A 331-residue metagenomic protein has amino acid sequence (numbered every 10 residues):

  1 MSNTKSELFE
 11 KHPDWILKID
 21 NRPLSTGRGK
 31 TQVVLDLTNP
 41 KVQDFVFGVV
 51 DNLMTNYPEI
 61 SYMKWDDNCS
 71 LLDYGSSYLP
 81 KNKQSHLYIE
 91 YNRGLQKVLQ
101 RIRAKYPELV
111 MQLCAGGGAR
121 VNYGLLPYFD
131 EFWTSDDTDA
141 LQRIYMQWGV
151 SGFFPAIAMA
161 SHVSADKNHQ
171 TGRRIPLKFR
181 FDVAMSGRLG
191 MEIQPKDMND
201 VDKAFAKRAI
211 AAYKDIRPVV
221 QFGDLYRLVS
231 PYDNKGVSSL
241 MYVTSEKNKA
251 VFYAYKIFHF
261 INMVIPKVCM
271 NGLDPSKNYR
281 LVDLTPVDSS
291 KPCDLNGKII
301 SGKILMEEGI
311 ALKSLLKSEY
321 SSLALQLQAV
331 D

Functional and structural regions predicted by a protein language model:
M1-H12: Glycine/proline-rich, flexible active-site/cofactor-binding loop segments that harbor closely spaced acidic
S2, S70, G118, G190-M191 (+1 more regions): Short, solvent-exposed loop/turn segments at secondary-structure junctions
S2-T4, D66, L113-N122, N199-K203 (+1 more regions): A glycine-rich phosphate-binding loop feature that marks nucleotide/adenosyl-phosphate handling sites
E10-K178, R188, D197: Active-site neighborhood of glycoside hydrolase catalytic domains
D66, M111, A184, F252 (+1 more regions): Hydrophobic, well-ordered secondary-structure elements that form the walls of internal hydrophobic environments
K178-V229: Catalytic cores of secreted or luminal carbohydrate-active enzymes
P231-P275: Carbohydrate-binding surface patches
F258-D331: C-terminal beta-sandwich/jelly-roll accessory domains of carbohydrate-active enzymes
